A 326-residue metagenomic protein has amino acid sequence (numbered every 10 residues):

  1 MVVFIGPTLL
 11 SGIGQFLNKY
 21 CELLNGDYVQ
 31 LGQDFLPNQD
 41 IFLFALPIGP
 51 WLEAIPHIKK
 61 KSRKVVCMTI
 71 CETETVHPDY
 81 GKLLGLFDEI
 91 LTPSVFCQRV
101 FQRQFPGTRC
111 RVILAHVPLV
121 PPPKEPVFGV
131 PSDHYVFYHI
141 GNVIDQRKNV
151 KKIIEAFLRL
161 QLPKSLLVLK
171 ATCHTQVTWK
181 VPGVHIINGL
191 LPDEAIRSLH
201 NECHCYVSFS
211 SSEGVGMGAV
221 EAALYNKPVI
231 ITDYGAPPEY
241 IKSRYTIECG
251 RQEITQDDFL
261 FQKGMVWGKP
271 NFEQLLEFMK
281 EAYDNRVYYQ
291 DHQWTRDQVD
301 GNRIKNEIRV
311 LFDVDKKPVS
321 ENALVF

Functional and structural regions predicted by a protein language model:
M1-G49, L324-F326: N-terminal pre-catalytic "stem/leader" segment of glycosyltransferase-like enzymes
D27-Q102, E194-A195: Extended catalytic core of nucleotide-activated donor transferases of GT-like folds
P78-D79, H116-H134: Acidic anion/phosphate-binding donor-loop and adjacent secondary structure in glycosyltransferase catalytic cores
G129-K148, I154-L158, V168: Conserved donor-binding/catalytic core segment of Leloir-type glycosyltransferases
T175-S198, C205: Nucleotide-activated donor-binding/catalytic signature segment of Leloir-type glycosyltransferases, i.e., the conserved
S211: Aromatic "clamp/platform" in nucleotide-sugar-dependent glycosyltransferases that forms part of the donor/acceptor
P228-I231, Y245-E248: Short hydrophobic beta-strand element within catalytic cores of glycosyltransferases and related nucleotide-activated
V266-E277, Y283-F312: A charged, aromatic-enriched C-terminal amphipathic alpha-helix characteristic of glycosyltransferases across folds
